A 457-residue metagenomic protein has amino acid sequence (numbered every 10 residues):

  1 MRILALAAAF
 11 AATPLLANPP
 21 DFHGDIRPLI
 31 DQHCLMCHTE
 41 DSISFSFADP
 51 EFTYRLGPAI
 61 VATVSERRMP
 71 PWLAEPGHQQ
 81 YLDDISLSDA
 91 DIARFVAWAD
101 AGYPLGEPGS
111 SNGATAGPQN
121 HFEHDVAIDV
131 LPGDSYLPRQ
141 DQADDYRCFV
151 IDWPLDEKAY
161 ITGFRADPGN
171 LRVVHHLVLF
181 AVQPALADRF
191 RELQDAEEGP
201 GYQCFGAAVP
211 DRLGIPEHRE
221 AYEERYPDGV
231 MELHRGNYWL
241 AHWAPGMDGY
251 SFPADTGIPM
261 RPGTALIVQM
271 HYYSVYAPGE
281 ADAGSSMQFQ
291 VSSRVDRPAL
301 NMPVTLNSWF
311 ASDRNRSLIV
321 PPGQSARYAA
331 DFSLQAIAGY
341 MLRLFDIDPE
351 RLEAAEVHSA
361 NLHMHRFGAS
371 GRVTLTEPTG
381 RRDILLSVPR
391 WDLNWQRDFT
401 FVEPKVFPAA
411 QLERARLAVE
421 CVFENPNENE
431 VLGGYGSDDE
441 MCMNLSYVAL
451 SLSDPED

Functional and structural regions predicted by a protein language model:
M1-L4: Positively charged n-region of N-terminal signal peptides that target proteins for export
A12-P14: N-terminal signal peptide c-region/cleavage motif recognized by signal peptidases
A17-I151, G263-Q269: Aromatic- and Gly/Pro-enriched helix-to-coil junctions and flexible linker segments
P58-A59, R67-L82, H176-P253: A surface-exposed loop-and-adjacent beta-strand signature within N-terminal beta-sandwich domains that mediate ligand
S111-A187, V275-F367, E428-D457: Solvent-exposed, flexible loop/coil segments flanking beta-strands in beta-rich domains
I161-T162, D188-F190, G257-Y272, F407-N425: Noncatalytic modules at the cell exterior or secretory-pathway interfaces, chiefly beta-strand-rich lectin/adhesion
L233-A265, L393-Q411: Beta-sandwich interaction modules
R343, D348-D439: Extended, compositionally biased non-globular segments
